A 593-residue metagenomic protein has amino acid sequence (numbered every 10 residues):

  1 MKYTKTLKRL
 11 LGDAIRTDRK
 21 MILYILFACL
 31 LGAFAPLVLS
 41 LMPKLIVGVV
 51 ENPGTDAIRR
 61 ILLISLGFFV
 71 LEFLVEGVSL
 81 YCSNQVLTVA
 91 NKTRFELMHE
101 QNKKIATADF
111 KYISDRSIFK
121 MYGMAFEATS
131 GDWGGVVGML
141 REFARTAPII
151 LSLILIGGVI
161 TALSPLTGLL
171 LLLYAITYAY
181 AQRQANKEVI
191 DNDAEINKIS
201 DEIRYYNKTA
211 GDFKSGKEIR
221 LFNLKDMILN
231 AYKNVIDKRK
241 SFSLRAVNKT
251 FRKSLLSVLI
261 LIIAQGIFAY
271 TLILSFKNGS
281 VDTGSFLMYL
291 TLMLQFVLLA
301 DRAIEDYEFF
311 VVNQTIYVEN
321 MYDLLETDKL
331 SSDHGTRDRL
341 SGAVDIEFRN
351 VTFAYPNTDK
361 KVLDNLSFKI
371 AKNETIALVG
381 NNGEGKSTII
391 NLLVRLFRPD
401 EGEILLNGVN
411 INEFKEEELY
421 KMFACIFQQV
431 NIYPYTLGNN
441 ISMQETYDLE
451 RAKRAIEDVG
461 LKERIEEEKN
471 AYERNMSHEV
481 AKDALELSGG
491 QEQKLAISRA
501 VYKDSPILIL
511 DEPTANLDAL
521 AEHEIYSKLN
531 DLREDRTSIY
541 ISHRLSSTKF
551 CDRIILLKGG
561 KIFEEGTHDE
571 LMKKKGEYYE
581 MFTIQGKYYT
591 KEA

Functional and structural regions predicted by a protein language model:
M1-A35, T55-L63, C82, V86 (+7 more regions): Membrane-integrated ABC transporters
M1-K8, N91-V137, I199-F242, Q314-T327 (+1 more regions): Extended non-transmembrane interhelical loops and adjacent amphipathic helices of multipass membrane proteins
I22-V78, I156-V189, I267-Y270, F276-T283 (+2 more regions): Transmembrane helix-loop-helix hairpins at lipid-water interfaces of multipass membrane proteins, especially the type-1
Y122, K462-L495, D504, L517 (+1 more regions): ABC-fold ATPase nucleotide-binding domain signature/coupling loops
L224, F268, Y289-L325: Cytosolic ends of transmembrane helices, especially the final helix of ABC transmembrane type-1 domains
L393-V394: Helix-to-loop junction immediately C-terminal to a conserved catalytic motif
E403-L405, Y420, G438-K482, Y526-S527 (+1 more regions): ABC ATPase nucleotide-binding domain helical subdomain, centered on the C-loop/LSGGQ "ABC signature"
A471, S527, R544, K549-A593: C-terminal portion of ABC ATPase nucleotide-binding domains
